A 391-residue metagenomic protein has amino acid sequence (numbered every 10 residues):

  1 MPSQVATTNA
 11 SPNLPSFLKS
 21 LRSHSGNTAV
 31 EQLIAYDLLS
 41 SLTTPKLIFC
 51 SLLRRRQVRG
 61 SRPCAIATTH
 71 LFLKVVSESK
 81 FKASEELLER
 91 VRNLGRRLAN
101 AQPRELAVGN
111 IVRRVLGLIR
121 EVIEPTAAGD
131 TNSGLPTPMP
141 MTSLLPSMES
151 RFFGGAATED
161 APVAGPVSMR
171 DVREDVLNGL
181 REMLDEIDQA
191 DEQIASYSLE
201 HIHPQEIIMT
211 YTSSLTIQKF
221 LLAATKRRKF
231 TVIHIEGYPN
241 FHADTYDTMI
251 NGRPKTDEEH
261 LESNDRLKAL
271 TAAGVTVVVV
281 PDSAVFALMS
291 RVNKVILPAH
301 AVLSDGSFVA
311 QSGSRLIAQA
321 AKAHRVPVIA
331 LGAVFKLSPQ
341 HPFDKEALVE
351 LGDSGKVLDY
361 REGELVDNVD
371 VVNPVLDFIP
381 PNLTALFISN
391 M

Functional and structural regions predicted by a protein language model:
P2-E149: Long amphipathic alpha-helical segments
H70-E78, L222, Q319-A323: Short glycine/serine- and small hydrophobic-enriched flexible loop segments
E121, A156-L177: Cofactor-/ligand-binding subdomain signature composed of acidic, glycine-rich, tryptophan-containing flexible loops
M139, S143-S150, A156-V163, A224-F230 (+1 more regions): Conserved phosphate- and dinucleotide-binding cores of soluble alpha/beta proteins, encompassing both enzyme active
D171-A190: Glycine-rich phosphate-binding "P-loop"
E186-H203: A short, well-structured juxtamembrane/interface segment
Q205-E206, F230: Nucleotide donor/acceptor-binding cores
I207-Q218: Gly/Ser/Thr-rich loops at beta-strand to alpha-helix junctions that form or flank small-molecule/cofactor-binding
